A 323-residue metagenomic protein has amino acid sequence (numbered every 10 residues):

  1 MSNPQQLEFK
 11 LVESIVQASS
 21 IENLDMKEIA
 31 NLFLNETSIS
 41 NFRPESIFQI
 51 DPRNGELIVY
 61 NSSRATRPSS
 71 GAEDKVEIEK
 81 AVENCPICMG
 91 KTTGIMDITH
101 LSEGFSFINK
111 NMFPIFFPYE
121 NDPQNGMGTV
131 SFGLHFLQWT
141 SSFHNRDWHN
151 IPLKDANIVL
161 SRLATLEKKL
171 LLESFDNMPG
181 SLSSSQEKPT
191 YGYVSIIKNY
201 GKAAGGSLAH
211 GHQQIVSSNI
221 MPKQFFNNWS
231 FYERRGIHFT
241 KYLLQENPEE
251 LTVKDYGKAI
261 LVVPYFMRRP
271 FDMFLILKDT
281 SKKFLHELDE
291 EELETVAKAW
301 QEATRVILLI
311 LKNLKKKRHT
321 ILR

Functional and structural regions predicted by a protein language model:
M1-H210, V216-E287, E291, T304-N313 (+1 more regions): Active-site microenvironments that recognize anionic phosphate/pyrophosphate groups
